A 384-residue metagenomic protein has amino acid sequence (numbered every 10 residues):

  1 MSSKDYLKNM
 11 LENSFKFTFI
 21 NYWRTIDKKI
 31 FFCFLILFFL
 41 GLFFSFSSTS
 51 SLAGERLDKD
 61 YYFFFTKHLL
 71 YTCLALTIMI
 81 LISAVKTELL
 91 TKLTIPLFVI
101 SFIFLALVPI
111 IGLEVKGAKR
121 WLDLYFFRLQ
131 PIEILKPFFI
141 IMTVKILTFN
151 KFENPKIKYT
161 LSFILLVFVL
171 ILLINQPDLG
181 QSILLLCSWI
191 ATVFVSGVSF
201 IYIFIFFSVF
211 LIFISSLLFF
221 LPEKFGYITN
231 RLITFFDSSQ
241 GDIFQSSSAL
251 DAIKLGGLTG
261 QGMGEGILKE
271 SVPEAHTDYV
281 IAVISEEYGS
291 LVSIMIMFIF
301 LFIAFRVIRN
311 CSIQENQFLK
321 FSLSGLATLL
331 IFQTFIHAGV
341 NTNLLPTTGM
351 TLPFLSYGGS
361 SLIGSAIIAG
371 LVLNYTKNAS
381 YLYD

Functional and structural regions predicted by a protein language model:
S2-F32, I36-L37, F43-Q176, A338-Y357 (+3 more regions): Membrane-helix boundary/helix-loop-helix interface segments in multi-pass membrane proteins
L70-I78, E287-F305: Hydrophobic alpha-helical transmembrane segments
I95-F102, K156-I174, L179-F220: Hydrophobic alpha-helical segments of polytopic membrane proteins
V115, K119-W121, I205-M295, Q317-F318 (+1 more regions): Hydrophobic, glycine- and aromatic-enriched re-entrant/interface helices and adjoining loop segments
E133, K158, S162, L185 (+3 more regions): Alpha-helical transmembrane segments of multi-pass membrane proteins, especially transporters and channels
L147, I183, S188-Y202, L268-V292 (+1 more regions): Interfacial segments of multi-pass membrane proteins
N150-T160, I308-T328, D384: Membrane-interface helix-loop-helix junctions at transmembrane boundaries of multi-pass membrane enzymes, predominantly
S312-G349, L355: Loop-to-helix entry and N-terminal half of a specific, functionally important transmembrane alpha helix in multi-pass
